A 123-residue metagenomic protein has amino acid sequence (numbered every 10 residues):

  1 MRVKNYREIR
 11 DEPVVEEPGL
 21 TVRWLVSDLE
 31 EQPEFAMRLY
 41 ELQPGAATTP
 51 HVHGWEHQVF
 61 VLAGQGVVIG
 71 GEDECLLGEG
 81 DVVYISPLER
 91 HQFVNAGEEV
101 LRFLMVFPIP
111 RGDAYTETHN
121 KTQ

Functional and structural regions predicted by a protein language model:
M1-E34, A114-Q123: A short, N-terminal "cap"/entry segment at the start of jelly-roll beta-barrel domains of the cupin/DSBH fold
R38-H53: Conserved short histidine dyad/triad with adjacent acidic residue
L39, Y84, E99-A114: A short hydrophobic beta-strand segment most commonly corresponding to one strand of the jelly-roll/cupin
T48-P50, V68-I69, I85, H91-G97: Short beta-strand His + acidic residue motifs that chelate non-heme Fe in jelly-roll/DSBH and cupin folds
G54-W55, D73, E89-R90, E99: A generic "binding-loop/recognition-motif" signal
W55-G66: Glycine- and acidic-residue-biased ligand/ion/polar-headgroup-sensing regions
A63, G71, P108: Cofactor-binding loop segments of dinucleotide-utilizing enzymes, especially the Rossmann-like FAD- and NAD(P)+-binding
E72-P87: Short acidic-glycine-tyrosine-enriched beta hairpin
